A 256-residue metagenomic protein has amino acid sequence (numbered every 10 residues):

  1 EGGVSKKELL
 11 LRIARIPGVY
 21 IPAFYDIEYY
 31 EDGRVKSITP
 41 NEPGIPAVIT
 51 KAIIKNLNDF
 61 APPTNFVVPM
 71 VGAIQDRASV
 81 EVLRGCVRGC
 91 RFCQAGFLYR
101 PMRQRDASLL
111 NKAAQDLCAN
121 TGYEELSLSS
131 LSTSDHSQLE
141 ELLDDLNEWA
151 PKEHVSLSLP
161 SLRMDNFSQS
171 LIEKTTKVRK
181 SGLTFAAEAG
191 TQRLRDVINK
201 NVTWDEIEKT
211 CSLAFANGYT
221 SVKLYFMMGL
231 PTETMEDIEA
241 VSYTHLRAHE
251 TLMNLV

Functional and structural regions predicted by a protein language model:
E1-R91, A95, P101-M102: Acidic, low-complexity intrinsically disordered segments
F24, E148-P151, L246: Non-catalytic alpha-helical coupling and interface elements of nucleotide-dependent molecular machines and regulators
K55-K223, M228: Radical SAM [4Fe-4S] cluster-binding motif and immediate context
E236-S242: Catalytic cores of alpha/beta
T244-T251: Conserved small/polar residues in nucleotide/adenosyl-binding loops
L255-V256: Hydrophobic alpha-helical segments, chiefly the membrane-spanning helices and signal/signal-anchor peptides
